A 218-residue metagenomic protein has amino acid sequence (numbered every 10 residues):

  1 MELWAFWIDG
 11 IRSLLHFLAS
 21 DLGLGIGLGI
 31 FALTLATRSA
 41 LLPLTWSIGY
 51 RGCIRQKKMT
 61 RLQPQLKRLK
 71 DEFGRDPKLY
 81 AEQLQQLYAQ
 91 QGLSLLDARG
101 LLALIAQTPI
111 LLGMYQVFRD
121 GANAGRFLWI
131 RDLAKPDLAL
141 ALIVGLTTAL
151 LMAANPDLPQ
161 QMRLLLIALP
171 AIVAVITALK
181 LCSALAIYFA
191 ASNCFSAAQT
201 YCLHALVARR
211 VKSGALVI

Functional and structural regions predicted by a protein language model:
M1-I218: Helix-loop-helix
